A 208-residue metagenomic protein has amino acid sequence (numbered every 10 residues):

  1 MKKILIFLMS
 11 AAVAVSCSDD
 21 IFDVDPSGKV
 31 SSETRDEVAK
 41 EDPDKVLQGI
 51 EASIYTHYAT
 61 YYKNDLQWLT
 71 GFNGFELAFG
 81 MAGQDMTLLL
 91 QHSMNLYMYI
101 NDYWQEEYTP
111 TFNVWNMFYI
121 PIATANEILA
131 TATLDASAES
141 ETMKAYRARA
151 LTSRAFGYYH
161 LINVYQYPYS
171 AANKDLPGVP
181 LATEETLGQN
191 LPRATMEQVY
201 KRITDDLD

Functional and structural regions predicted by a protein language model:
M1, C17-D20, A125, A155 (+1 more regions): Terminal processing/anchoring signals of secreted or surface-associated proteins and related intramolecular
M1-V15: Sec-dependent bacterial lipoprotein signal peptides
C17-G74: Membrane-proximal, proline-rich intrinsically disordered regions
I54, I162, L207-D208: Long, well-ordered core segments of solenoidal/helical folds
G74-L90: Active-site substrate-recognition loop segments, prototypically the cytochrome P450 B′-helix/B-C loop
L89-V164, A194-E197: Conserved, well-structured interaction surfaces
N126, V199-D208: Helix-turn-helix repeat elements of alpha-solenoid scaffolds
V164-R202: Short coil/linker segments at helix-helix boundaries
